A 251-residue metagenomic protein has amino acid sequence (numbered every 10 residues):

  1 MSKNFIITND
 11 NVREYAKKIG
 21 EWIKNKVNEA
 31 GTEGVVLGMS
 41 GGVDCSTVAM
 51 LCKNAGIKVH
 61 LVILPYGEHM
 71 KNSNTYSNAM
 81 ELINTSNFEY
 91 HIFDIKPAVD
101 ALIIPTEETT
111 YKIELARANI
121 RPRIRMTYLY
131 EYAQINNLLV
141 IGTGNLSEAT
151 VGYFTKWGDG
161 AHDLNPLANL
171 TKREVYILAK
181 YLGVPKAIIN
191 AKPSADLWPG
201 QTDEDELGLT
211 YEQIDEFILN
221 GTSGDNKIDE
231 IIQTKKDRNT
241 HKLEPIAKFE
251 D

Functional and structural regions predicted by a protein language model:
M1-G152: ATP-dependent adenylation/nucleotidyltransferase module used to activate substrates
M1-M39, V43, T47-L51, G160 (+1 more regions): Peripheral terminal appendages
T8-N11, D94, I113, T171 (+3 more regions): Helix N-cap and loop-to-helix transition residues
R13, N72, T110-A116, T127 (+3 more regions): Short, structured coil/loop segments at alpha-helix boundaries
P65, P166, P185, P193 (+1 more regions): Proline-rich low-complexity regions
N84, R117-R125, L139-T210: Catalytic subdomain that performs nucleotidyl-dependent activation
H91-I95, N169-Y176, N220: Short C-terminal domain-edge/linker segments immediately following a structured domain
K96-T106, Y130-L139, A179-Y181, I214-E244: Electropositive, surface-exposed helix/loop patches at the edges of structured domains that serve as adaptable
